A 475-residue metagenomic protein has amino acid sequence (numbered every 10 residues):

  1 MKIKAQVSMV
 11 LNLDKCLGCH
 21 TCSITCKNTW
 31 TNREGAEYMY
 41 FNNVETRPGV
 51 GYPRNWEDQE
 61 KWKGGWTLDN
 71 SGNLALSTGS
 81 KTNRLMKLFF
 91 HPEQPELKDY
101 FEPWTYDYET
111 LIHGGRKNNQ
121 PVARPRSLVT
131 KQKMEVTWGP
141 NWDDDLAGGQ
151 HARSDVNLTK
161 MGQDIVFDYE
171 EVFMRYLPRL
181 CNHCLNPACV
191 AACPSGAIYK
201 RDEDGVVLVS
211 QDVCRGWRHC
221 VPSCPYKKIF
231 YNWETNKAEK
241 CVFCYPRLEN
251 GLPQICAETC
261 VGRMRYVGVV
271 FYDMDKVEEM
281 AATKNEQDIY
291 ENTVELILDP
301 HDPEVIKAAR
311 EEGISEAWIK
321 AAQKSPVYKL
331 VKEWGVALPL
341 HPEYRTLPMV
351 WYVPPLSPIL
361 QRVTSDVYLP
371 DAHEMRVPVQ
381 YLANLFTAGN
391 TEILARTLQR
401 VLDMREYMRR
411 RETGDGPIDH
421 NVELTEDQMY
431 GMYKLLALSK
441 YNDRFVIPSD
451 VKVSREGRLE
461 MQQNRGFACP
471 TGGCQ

Functional and structural regions predicted by a protein language model:
M1-Q475: Non-ligating segments of multi-cofactor redox enzymes
